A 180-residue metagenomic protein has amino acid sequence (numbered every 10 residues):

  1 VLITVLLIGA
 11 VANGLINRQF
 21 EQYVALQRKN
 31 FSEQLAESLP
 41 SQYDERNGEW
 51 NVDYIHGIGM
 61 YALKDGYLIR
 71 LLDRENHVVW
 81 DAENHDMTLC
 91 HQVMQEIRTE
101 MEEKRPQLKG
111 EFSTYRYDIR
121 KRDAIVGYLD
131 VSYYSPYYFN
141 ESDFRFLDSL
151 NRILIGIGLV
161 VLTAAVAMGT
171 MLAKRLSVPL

Functional and structural regions predicted by a protein language model:
V1, D148, I155-V161: Hydrophobic H-region at the start of alpha-helical membrane spans
V1-H77, E83-H85, E102, R120 (+2 more regions): Juxtamembrane segments flanking the first transmembrane helix of membrane-anchored signal-transduction proteins
G9-G14, I157-S177: Cytosolic-side ends of inner-membrane transmembrane helices, especially those that anchor bacterial signal-transduction
Y23-L26, E141, A167, M171: Residues at secondary-structure transition points
V24, K64-D65, A82-N151: Extracytoplasmic
D44-R46, P106, A167-T170: Short, contiguous strand/loop micro-motifs
N51-V52, K109, S113, T170 (+1 more regions): Short alpha-helix boundary/capping motifs
